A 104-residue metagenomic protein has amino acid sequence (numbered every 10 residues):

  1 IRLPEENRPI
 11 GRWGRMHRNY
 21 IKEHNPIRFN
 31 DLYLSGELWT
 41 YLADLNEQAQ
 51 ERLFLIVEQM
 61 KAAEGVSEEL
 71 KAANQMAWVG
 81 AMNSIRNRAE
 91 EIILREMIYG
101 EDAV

Functional and structural regions predicted by a protein language model:
I1-S35: Short N-terminal mixed-charge amphipathic segments
N7, G11, A43, V79-N83: Ordered, soluble secondary-structure elements with a strong preference for glycine-centered loop motifs and nearby
D44, Q50: Metallocofactor- and cofactor-centric catalytic cores in central/energy metabolism, strongly enriched
E51-V57: GHKL-family ATPase ATP-binding module
E58-V104: C-terminal charged interaction modules
